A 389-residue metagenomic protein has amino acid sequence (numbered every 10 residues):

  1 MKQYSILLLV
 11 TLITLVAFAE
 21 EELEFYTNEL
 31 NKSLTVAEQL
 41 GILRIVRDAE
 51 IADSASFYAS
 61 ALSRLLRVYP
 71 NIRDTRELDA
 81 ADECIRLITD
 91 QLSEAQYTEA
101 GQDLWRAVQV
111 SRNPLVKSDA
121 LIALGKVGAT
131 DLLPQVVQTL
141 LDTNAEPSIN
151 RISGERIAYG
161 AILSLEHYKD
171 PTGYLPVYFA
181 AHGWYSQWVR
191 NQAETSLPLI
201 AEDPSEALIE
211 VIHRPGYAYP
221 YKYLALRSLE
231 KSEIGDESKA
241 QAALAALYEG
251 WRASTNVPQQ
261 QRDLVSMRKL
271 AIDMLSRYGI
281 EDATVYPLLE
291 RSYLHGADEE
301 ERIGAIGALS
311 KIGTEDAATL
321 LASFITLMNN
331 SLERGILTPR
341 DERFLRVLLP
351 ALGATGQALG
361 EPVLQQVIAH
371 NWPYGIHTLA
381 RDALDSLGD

Functional and structural regions predicted by a protein language model:
M1-S5: Positively charged n-region of N-terminal signal peptides that target proteins for export
L9-V10: Hydrophobic helical h-region of N-terminal Sec-dependent signal peptides in bacterial secretory/periplasmic proteins
T14-A17: N-terminal signal peptide c-region/cleavage motif recognized by signal peptidases
E20-N31, I51-R73, A95-Q109, A129-S148 (+7 more regions): Amphipathic alpha-helical scaffolding segments comprising HEAT/armadillo-like alpha-solenoid repeats
N28-N31, A37-D53, R73-Y97, R106-Q109 (+9 more regions): Structural detector for internal amphipathic alpha-helices that build alpha-solenoid repeat scaffolds
A369-G375: Predominantly the C-terminal beta-signal and adjacent terminal strand-loop region of outer-membrane beta-barrel
